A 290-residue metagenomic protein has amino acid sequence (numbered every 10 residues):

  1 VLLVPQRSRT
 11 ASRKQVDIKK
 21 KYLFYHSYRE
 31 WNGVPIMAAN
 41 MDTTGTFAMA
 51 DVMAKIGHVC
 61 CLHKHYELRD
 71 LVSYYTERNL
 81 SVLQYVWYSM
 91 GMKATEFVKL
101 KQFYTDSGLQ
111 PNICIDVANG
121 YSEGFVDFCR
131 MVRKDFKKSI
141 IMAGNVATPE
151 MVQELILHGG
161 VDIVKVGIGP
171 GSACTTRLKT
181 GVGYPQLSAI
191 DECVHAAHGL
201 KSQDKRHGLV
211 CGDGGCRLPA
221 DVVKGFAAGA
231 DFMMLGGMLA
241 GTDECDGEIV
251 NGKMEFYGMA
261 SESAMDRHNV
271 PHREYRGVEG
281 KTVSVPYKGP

Functional and structural regions predicted by a protein language model:
V1-W87, Y257-M259, P271-P290: N-terminal capping/small domains of soluble enzymes
L2-A11, G159, G181-P290: Alpha/beta catalytic cores of nucleotide-metabolism and tRNA/nucleoside-modifying enzymes
S12-K14, H65-N79, K93-Q102, V117-I141 (+3 more regions): Active-site-adjacent beta->alpha loops and helix N-cap segments on the catalytic face of soluble alpha/beta enzymes
R29-A38, L80-S89, L109-N112, V132-A147 (+2 more regions): Short beta-strand/loop segments at the ligand-binding rim of alpha/beta enzyme cores
N40, M90, V117: Short glycine-centered, acidic/aromatic-flanked micro-motifs in structured strand/loop junctions that mark active-site
M49-A50, F97-Y104, I141, A147-V166 (+1 more regions): Catalytic cores of alpha/beta
K55, T105-L109, D135, L157-G160 (+2 more regions): Alpha-helix termination/capping residues and helix-transition junctions
K55-D70, N112-S122, D162-T180, C216-I249: Glycine-rich phosphate-binding active-site loops on the catalytic face of alpha/beta enzymes
